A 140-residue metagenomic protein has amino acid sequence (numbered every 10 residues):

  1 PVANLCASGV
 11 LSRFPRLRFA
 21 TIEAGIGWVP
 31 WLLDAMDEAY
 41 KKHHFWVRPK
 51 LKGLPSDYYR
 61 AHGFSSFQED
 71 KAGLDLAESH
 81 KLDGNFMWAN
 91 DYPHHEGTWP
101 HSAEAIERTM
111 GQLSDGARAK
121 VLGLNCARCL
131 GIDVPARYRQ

Functional and structural regions predicted by a protein language model:
C6-S56, R60: Aromatic-lined glycan-binding groove of carbohydrate-active enzymes
S8-G9, L17, G27-W28, P49-K52 (+3 more regions): Mid-to-C-terminal alpha-helical segments outside catalytic/metal-binding sites
I22-E23, M87-A89: Short glycine/serine/threonine-biased micro-segments
